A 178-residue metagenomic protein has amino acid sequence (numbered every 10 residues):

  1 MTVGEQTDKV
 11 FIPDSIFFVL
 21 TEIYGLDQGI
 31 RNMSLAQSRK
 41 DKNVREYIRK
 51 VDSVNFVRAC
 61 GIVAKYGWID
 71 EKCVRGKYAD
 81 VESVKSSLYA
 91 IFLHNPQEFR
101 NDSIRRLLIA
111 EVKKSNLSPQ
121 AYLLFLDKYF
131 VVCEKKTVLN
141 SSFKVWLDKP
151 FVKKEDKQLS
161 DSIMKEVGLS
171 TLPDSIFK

Functional and structural regions predicted by a protein language model:
M1-D8: Bacterial Sec-dependent N-terminal signal peptides
S15-K178: Short beta-strand and adjacent turn/loop elements
